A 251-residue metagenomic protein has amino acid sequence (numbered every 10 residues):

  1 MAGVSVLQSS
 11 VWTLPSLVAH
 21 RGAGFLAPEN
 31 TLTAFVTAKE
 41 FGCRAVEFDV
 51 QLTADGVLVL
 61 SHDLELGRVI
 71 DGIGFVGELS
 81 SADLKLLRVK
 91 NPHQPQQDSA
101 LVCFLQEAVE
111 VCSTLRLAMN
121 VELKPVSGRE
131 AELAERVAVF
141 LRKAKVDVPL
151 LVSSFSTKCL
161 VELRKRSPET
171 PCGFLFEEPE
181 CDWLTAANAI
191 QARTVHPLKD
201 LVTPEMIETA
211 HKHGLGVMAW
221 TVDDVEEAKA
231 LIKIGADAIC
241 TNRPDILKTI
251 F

Functional and structural regions predicted by a protein language model:
M1-F251: Phosphate-group recognition and catalysis centered on beta-loop-alpha active-site segments
